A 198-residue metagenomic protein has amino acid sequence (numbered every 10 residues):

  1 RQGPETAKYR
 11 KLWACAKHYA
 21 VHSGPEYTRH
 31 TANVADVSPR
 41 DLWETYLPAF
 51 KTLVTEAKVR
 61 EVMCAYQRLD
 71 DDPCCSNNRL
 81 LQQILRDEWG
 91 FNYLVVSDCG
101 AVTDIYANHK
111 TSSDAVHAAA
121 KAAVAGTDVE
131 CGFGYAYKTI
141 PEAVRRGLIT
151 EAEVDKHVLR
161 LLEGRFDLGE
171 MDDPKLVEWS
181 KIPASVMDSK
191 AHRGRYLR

Functional and structural regions predicted by a protein language model:
R1-R198: Glycoside hydrolase catalytic-domain context in secreted enzymes
